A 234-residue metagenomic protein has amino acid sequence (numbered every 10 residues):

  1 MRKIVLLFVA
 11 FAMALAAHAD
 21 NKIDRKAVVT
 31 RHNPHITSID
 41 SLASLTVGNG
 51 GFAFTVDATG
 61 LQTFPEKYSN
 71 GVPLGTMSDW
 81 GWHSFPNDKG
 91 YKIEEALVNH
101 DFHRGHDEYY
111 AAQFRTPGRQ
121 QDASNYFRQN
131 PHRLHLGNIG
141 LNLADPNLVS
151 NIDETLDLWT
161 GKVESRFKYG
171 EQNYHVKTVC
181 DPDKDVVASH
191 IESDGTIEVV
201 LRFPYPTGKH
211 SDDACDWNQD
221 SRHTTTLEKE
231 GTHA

Functional and structural regions predicted by a protein language model:
R2-F8: Sec-dependent signal peptide recognition, specifically the positively charged N-region followed immediately by
F8-V9, G50: A ubiquitous, low-specificity "background" feature that marks scattered single residues across proteins without
V9-H18: Hydrophobic h-region of N-terminal signal peptides that target proteins for export in Gram-negative bacteria
D20-A234: Beta-sandwich/jelly-roll carbohydrate-recognition scaffolds of carbohydrate-active enzymes
